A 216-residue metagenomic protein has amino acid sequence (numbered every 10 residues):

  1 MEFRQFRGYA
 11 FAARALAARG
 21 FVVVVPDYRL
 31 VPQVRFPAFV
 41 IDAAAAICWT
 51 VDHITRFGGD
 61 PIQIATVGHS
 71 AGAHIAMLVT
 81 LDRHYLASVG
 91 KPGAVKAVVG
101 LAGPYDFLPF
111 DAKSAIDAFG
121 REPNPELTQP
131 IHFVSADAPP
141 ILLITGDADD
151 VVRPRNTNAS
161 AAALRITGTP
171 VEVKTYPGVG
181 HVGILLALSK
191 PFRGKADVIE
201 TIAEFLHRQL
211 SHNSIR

Functional and structural regions predicted by a protein language model:
Q5-V25: Short amphipathic alpha-helix adjacent to the substrate-entry channel of hydrolases
V34-T55, V198: Alpha/beta-hydrolase active-site loop
A45-S114, P125-E126: Primarily recognizes the serine-hydrolase "nucleophile elbow" in alpha/beta-hydrolase and SGNH/GDSL folds
P104, D147-D150, G178-G180: Acidic beta-to-alpha connecting loop that harbors the catalytic carboxylate
A118-F133, A138-P139: Active-site nucleophile elbow and catalytic-triad environment of alpha/beta-hydrolase enzymes
D137, L143-T145, D149: Short beta-strand/loop motif that positions the catalytic acidic residue of the alpha/beta-hydrolase fold
D150-A159: Conserved alpha/beta-hydrolase "acid-adjacent" motif
N158, R165-R216: C-terminal catalytic histidine-bearing segment of alpha/beta-hydrolase fold enzymes
